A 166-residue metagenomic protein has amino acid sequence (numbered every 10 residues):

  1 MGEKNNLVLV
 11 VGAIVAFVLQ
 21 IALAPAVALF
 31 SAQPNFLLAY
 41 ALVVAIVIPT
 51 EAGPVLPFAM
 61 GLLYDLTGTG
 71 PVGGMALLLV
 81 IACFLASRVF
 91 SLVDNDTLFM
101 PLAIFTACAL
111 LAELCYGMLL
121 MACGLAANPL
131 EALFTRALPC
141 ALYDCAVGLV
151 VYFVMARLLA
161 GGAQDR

Functional and structural regions predicted by a protein language model:
M1-R166: Terminal, non-globular segments
